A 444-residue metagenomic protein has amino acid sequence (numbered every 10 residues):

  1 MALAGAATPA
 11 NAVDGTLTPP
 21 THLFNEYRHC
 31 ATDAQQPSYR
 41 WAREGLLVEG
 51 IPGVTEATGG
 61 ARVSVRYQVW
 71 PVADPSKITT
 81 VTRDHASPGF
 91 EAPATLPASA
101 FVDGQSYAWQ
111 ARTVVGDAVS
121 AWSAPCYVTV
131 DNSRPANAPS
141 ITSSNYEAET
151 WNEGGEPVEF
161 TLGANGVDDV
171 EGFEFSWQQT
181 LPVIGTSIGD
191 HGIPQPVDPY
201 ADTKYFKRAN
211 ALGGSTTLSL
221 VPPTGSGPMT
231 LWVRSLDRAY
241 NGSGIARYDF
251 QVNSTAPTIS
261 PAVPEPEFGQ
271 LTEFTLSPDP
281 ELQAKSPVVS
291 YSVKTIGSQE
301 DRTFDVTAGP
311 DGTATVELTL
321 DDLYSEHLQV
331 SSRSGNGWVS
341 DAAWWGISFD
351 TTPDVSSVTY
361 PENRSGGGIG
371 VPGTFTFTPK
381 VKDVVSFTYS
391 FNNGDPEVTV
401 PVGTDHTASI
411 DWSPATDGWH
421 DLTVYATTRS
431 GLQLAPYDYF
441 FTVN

Functional and structural regions predicted by a protein language model:
A4-N444: Low-complexity, disordered linker/stalk regions enriched in Pro/Thr/Ser/Gly
